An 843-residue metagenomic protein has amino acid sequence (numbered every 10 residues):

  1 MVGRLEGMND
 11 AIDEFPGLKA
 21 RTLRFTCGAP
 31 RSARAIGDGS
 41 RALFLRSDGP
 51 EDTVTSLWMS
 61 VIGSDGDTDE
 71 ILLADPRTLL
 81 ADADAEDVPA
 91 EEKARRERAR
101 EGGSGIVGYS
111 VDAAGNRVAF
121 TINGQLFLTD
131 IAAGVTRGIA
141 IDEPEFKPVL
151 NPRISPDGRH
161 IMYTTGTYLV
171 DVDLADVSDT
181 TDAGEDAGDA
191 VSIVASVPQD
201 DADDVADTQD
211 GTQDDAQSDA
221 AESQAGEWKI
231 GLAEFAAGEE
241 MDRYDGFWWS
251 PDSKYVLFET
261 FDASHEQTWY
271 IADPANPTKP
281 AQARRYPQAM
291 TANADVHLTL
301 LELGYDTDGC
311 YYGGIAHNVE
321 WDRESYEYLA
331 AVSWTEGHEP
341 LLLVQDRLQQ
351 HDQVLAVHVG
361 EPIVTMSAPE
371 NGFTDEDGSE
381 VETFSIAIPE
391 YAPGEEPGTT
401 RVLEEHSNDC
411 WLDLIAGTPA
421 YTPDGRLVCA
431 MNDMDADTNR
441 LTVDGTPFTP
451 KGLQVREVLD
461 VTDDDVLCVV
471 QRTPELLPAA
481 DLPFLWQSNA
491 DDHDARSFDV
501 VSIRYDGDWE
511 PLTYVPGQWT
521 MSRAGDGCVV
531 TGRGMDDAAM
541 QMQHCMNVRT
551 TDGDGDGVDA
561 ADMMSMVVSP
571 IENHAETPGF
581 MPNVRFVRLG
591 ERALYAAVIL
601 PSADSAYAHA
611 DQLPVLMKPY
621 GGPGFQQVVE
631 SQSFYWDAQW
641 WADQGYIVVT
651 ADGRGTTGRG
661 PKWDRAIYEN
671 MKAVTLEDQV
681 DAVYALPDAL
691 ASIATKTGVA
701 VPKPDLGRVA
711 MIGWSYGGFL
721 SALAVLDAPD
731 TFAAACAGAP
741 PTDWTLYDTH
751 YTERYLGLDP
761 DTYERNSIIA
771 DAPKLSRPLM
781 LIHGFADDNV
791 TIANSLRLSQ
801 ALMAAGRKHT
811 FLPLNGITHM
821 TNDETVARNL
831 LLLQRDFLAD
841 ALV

Functional and structural regions predicted by a protein language model:
M1-V501, Y505-E510, G517, V843: Beta-propeller folds
S32, V54, V107-G108, A119 (+16 more regions): Non-catalytic accessory segments flanking enzyme active sites
W411, M803-V843: C-terminal catalytic histidine-bearing segment of alpha/beta-hydrolase fold enzymes
S569-R708, I712-L720, D727, T742 (+1 more regions): Cap/lid segment of the alpha/beta-hydrolase catalytic domain
D678, A733-A734, A739-R777: Mobile cap/lid helix-loop segments that gate and shape the active-site cleft of serine hydrolases
L775, L781-H783, D787: Short beta-strand/loop motif that positions the catalytic acidic residue of the alpha/beta-hydrolase fold
N789-R797: Conserved alpha/beta-hydrolase "acid-adjacent" motif
